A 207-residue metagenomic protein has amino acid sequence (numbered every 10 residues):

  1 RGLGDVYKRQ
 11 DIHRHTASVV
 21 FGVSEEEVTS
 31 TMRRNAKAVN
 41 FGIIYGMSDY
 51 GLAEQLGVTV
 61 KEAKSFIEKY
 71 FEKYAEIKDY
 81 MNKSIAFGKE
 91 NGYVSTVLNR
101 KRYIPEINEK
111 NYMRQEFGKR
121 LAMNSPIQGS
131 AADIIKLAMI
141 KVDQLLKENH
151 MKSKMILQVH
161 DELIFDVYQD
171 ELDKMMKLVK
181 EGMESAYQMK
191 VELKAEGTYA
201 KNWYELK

Functional and structural regions predicted by a protein language model:
R1, D5-K207: Conserved catalytic core of nucleotide polymerization and phosphodiester-bond processing enzymes
